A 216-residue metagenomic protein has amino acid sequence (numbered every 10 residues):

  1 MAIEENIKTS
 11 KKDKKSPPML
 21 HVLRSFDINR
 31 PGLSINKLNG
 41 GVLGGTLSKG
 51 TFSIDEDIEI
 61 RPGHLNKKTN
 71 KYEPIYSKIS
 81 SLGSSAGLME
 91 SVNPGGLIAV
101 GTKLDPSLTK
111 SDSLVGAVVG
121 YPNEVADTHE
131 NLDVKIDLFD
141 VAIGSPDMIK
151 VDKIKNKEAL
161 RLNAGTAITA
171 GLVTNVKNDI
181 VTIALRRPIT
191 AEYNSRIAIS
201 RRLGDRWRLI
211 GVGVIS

Functional and structural regions predicted by a protein language model:
M1-D112, V118: Conserved catalytic-core segments of large NTP-driven translation/proteostasis enzymes
P106-S216: C-terminal effector modules of nucleic-acid-centric enzymes and ribosome-associated factors
